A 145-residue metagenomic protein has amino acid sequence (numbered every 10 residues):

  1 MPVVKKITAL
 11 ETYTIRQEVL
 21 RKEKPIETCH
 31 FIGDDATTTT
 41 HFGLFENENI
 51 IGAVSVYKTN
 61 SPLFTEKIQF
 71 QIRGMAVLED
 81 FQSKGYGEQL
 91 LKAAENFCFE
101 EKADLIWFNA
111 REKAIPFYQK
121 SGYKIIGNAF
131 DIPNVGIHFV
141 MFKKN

Functional and structural regions predicted by a protein language model:
P2-T12: A short beta-loop-alpha structural element at the N-terminal edge of CoA-dependent acyl/N-acetyltransferase catalytic
R16, Y118, Y123: Conserved active-site tyrosine of GNAT-family acetyltransferases
R16-N47, S61: Active-site rim helix/loop that mediates acceptor-substrate recognition in acyltransferases
G43, N49-N60, Q71-A76: Conserved beta-strand in the GNAT
T59-I72, Q82, V135: A conserved beta-turn-beta hairpin within the catalytic core of GNAT-like acetyltransferases that forms part
F81, G85-A93: Conserved acetyl-CoA pyrophosphate-binding loop and the N-cap/start of the following alpha-helix in GNAT-like
L91, C98-A110: Conserved GNAT acetyl-CoA-binding A-motif
W107-N109, K124-V140: Conserved catalytic-core motifs of GNAT/GCN5-like acyltransferases
